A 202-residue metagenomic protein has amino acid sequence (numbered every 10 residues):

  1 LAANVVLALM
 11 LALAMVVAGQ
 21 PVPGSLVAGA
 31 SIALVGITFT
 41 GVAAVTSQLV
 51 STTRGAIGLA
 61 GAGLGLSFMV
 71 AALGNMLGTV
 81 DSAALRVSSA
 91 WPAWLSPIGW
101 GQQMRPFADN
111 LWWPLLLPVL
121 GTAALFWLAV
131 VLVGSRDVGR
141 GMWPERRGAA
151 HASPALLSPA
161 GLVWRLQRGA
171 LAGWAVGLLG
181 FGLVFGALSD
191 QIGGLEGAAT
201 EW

Functional and structural regions predicted by a protein language model:
A2-G55, F68: Secretory targeting signals
L11, M15, A43, S47 (+5 more regions): Membrane-water interface at transmembrane helix exits
S51, S158-R165: Short amphipathic alpha-helical coupling elements at transmembrane boundaries
T53-L64, R86-A90: Alpha-helical transmembrane segments of multi-pass membrane transporters/permeases
L59-G74, A170-Q191: Hydrophobic alpha-helical transmembrane segments of multi-pass membrane transport/permease proteins
L66-W127, L132, A187-W202: Terminal transmembrane helical anchor/hairpin motif
Q102-A150, P154-L157, L166-G182: Alpha-helical transmembrane segments of multi-pass membrane transporters/translocases
